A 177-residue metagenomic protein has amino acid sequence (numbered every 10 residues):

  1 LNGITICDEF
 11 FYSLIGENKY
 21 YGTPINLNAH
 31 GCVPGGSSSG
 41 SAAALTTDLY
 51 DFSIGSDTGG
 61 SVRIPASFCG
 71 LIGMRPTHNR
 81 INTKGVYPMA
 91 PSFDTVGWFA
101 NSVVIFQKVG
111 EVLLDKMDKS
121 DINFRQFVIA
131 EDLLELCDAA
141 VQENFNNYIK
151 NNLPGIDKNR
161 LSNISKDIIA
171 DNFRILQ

Functional and structural regions predicted by a protein language model:
L1-F93: Short glycine/serine-rich loop/turn segments
T23, S53-R63, S92-V103, E135-C137 (+1 more regions): Short charge-dense sequence patches
A29, A42-A44, A66, A90 (+5 more regions): A sequence-composition feature that detects small, non-aromatic residues
S37-S41, I105, V141: Catalytic-loop motifs flanking and including active-site residues across diverse enzymes
S38-Y50, P91-N101, P154-I169: Hydrophobic transmembrane alpha-helix bundles
A42-T46, R75, V104-E111, N146: Predominant activation on well-ordered alpha-helical scaffold segments within soluble catalytic domains
H78-A130, E135-C137: A short core secondary-structure module
D115-Q177: Amidase signature
